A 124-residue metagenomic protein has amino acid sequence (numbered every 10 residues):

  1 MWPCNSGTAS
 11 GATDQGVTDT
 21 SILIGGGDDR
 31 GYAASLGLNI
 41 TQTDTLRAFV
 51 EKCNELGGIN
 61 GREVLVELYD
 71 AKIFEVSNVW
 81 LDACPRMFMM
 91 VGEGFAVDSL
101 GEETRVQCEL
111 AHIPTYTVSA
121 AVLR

Functional and structural regions predicted by a protein language model:
M1-A83: N-terminal extracellular/periplasmic Venus flytrap/periplasmic-binding protein-like
M87-R124: Extracytoplasmic ligand/sensor domains, especially the bilobed periplasmic-binding protein
